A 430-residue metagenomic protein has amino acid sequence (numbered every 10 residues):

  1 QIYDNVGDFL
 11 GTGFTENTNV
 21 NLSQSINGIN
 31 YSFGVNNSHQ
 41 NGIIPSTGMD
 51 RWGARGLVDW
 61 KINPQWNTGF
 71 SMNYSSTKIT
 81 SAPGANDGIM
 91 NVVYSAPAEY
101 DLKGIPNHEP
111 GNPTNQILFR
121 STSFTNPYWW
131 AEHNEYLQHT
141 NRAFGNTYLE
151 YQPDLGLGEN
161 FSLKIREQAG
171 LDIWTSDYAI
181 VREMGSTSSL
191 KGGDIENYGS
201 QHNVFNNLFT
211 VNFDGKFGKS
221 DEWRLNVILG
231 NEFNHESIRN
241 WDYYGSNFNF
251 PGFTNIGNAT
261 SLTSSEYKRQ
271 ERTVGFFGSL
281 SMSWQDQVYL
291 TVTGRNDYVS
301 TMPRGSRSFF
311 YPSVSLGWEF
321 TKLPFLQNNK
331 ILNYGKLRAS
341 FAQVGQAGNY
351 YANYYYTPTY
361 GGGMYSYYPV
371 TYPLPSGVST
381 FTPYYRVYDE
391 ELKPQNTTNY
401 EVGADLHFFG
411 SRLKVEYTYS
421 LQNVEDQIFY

Functional and structural regions predicted by a protein language model:
Q1-P45, A82-N86, W130-H139, Y148-Q152: Residues embedded in well-ordered regular secondary structure
R51, L57-W66, S71-S76, G84-D87 (+4 more regions): Extracellular/periplasmic, surface-exposed regions of secreted and cell-surface proteins
S186-K191: Flexible, solvent-exposed loop segments that connect beta-strands
